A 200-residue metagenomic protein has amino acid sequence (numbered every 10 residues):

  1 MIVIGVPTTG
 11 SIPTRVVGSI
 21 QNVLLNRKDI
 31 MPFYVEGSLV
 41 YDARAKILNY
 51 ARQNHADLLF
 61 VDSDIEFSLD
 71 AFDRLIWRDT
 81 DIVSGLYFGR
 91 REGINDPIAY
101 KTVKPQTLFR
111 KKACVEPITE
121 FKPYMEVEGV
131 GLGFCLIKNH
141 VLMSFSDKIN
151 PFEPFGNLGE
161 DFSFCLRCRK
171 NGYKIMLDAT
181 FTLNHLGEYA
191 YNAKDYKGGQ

Functional and structural regions predicted by a protein language model:
M1-D42: N-proximal low-complexity "stem/linker" segments adjacent to membrane-targeting elements
Y34-E36, L86, A179: Residue-level recognition of beta-strand->loop/alpha-helix junctions
A45-D57: Active-site nucleotide-sugar/metal-binding loop of Leloir-type enzymes
L48, S68-E153: Conserved catalytic core of nucleotide-sugar-dependent glycosyltransferases
N54-E66: Short beta-strand-to-loop acidic/aromatic patch adjacent to the donor-nucleotide binding site
H55-A56, T80, Y173: Short, high-confidence coil segments that cap the C-terminus of an alpha-helix and link into the following beta-strand
S144-Q200: C-terminal catalytic/acceptor-binding lobe
